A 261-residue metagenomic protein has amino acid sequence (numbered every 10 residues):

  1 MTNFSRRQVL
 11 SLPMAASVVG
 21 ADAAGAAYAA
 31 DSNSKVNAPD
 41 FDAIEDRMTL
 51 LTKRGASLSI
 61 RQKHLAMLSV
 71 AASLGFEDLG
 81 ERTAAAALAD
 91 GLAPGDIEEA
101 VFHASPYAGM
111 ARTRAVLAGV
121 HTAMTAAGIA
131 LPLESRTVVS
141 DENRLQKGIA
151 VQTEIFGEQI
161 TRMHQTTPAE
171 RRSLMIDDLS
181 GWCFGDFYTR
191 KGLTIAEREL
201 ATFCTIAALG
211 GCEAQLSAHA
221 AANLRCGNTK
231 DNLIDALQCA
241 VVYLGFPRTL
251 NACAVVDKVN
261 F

Functional and structural regions predicted by a protein language model:
T2-F4, V9-Q62, D78-A85, A89 (+5 more regions): Acidic, glycine/proline-rich low-complexity segments that act as flexible tails and inter-domain linkers
K53, L74-D78, L92, G210 (+1 more regions): Residues in soluble alpha-helical coiled-coils and helical-bundle/repeat scaffolds
Q62-A71, I97-V101, E197-A207, L216 (+1 more regions): Short, structured motif recognition centered on aromatic/hydrophobic residues
V70-E77, A108-G109, T205-C212, G245: Short alpha-helix boundary/capping elements
L88-A100, A222-D235, A240: Short, mixed-charge aromatic SLiMs
E99, A108-A111: Substrate/cofactor-recognition hotspot
T194-F203, A207-D231: Glycine/small-residue-rich hydrophobic helix-like segments
